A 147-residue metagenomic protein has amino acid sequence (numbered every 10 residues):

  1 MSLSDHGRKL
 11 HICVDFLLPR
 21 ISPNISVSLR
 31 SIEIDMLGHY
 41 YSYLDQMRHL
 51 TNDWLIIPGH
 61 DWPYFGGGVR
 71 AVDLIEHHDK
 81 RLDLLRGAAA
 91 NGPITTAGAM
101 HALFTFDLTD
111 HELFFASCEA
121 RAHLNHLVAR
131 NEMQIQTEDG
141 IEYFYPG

Functional and structural regions predicted by a protein language model:
M1-L82: Metallo-beta-lactamase
L84-G147: C-terminal regulatory/interaction regions
